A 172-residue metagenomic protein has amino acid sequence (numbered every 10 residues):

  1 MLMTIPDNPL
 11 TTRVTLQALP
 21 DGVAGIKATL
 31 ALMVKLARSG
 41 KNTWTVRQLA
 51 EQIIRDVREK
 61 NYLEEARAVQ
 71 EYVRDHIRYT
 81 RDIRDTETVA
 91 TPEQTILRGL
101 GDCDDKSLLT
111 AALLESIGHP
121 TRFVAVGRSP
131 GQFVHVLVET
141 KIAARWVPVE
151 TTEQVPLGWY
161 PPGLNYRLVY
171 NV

Functional and structural regions predicted by a protein language model:
M1-R55, N61, I117-H119, L157 (+1 more regions): Linear, non-domain "peripheral" regions
M3, T12, E71, D75 (+2 more regions): Residue-level marker of intrinsically disordered, low-complexity segments enriched for small/polar residues
T4, T11-T15, T29, T43-T45 (+8 more regions): Residue-identity detector for threonine
D21-G101, V134, A144: Secondary-structure boundary elements
D105-V172: Hydrophobic/aromatic-rich core segments of domains that either
